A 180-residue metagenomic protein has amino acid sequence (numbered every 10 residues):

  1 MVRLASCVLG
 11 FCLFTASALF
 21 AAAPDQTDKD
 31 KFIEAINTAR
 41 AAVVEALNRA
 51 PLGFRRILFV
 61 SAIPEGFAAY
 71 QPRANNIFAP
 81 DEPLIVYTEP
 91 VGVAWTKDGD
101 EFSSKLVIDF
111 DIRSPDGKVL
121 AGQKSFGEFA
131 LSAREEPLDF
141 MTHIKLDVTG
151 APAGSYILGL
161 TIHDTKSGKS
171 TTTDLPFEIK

Functional and structural regions predicted by a protein language model:
M1-A5: Positively charged n-region of N-terminal signal peptides that target proteins for export
C7-A18: Bacterial N-terminal signal peptides
A23-K180: Intrinsically disordered, low-complexity terminal regions enriched in Ser/Thr/Pro/Gly and charged residues
